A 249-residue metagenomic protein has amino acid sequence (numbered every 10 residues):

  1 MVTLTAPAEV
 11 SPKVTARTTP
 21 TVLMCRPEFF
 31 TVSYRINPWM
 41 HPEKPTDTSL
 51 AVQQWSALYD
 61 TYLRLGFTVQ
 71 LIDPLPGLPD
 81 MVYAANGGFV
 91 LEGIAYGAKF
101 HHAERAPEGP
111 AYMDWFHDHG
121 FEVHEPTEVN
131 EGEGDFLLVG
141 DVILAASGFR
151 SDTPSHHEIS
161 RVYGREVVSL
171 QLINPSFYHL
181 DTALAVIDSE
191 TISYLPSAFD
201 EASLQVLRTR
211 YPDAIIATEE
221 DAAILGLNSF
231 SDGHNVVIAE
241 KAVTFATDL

Functional and structural regions predicted by a protein language model:
V2-L249: The feature marks the mature, well-folded catalytic cores of soluble enzymes
